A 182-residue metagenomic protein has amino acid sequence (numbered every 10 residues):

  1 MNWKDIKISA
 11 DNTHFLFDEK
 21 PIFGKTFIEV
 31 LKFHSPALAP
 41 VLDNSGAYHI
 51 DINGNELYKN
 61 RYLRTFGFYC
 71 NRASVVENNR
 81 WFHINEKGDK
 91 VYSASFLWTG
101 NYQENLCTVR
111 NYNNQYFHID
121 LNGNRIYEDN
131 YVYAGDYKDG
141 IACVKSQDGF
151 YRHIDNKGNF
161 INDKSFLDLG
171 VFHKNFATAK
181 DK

Functional and structural regions predicted by a protein language model:
M1-K182: Residue-level detector of conserved, function-critical positions
